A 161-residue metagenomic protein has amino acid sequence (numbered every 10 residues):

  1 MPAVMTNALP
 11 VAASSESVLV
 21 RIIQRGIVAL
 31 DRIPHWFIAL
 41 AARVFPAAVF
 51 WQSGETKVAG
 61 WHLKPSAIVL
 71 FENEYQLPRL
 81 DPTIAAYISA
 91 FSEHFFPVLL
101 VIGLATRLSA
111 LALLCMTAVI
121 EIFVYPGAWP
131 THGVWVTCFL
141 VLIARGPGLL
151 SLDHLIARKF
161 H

Functional and structural regions predicted by a protein language model:
P2-W61, L77-F95, I102-H161: Extended, low-polarity transmembrane helix blocks
K64-R79: Perimembrane loop-to-helix junctions flanking transmembrane segments
